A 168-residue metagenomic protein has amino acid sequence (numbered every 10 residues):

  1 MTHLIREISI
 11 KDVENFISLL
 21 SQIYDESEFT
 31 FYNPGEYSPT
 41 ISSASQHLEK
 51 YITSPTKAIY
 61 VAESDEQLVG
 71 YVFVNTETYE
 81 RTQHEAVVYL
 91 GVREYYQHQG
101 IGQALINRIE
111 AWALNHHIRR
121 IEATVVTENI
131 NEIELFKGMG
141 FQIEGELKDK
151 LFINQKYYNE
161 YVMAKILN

Functional and structural regions predicted by a protein language model:
L4-S18: A short beta-loop-alpha structural element at the N-terminal edge of CoA-dependent acyl/N-acetyltransferase catalytic
E7, Y24, E36-Y95, I106 (+1 more regions): Acetyl-CoA-dependent GNAT
E28-G35: A short, aromatic/hydrophobic, helix- or strand-capping loop or linear motif that either lines the entrance/gate
G100-G102: Conserved G/P- and acidic residue-centered "switch" motifs that form tight phosphate/ATP-binding loops in soluble
I106, A113-T124: Conserved GNAT acetyl-CoA-binding A-motif
E122-V126, K137, Q142-Y158: Conserved catalytic-core motifs of GNAT/GCN5-like acyltransferases
K156-N168: Terminal substrate-recognition subdomain of acyl/acetyltransferases
